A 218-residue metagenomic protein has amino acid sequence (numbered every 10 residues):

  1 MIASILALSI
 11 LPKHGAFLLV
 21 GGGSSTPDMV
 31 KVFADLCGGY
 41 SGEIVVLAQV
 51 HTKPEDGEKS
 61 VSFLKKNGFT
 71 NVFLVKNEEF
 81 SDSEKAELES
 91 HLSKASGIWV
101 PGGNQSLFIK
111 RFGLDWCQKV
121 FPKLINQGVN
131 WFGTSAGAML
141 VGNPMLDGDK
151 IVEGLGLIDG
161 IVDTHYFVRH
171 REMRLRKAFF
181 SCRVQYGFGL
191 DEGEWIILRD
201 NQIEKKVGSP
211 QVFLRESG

Functional and structural regions predicted by a protein language model:
L8-Y40, H51-K59, F63-K66, N71 (+1 more regions): C-terminal and late-domain segments of enzyme folds
I44, I98, S135, V162 (+1 more regions): A residue-level signal for conserved active-site and pocket-lining positions in enzyme catalytic cores
Q49, L74-S81: Short beta->alpha junction loops
E55, F80-E89: Structural motif
L92-S93, I125: A short, aliphatic-rich alpha-helical micro-motif
S93-K94, L157: Alpha-helix C-terminal capping/helix-to-coil transition sites in glycosyltransferase folds
P101, L107-M173: Class I SAM-dependent methyltransferase SAM-binding "motif I" and its flanking Rossmann-like core
